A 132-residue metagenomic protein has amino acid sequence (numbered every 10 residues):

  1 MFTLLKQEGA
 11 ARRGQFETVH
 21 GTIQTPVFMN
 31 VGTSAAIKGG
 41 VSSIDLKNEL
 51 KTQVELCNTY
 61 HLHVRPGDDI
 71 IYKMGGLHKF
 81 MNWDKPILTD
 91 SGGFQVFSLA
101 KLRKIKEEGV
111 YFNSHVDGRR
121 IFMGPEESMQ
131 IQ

Functional and structural regions predicted by a protein language model:
M1-I131: Non-catalytic, usually N-terminal nucleic-acid engagement modules in DNA/RNA processing proteins
